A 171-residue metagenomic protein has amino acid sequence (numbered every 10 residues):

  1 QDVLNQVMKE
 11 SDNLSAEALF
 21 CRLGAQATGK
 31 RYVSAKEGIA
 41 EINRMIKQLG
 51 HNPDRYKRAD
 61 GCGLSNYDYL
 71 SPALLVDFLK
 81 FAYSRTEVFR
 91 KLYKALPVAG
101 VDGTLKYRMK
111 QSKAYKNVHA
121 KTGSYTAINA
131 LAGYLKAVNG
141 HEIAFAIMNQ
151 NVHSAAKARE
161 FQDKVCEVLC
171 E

Functional and structural regions predicted by a protein language model:
Q1-T86, R90: A small/polar active-site loop signature that marks catalytic segments
E41, D54-E171: C-terminal soluble interaction/assembly domains
